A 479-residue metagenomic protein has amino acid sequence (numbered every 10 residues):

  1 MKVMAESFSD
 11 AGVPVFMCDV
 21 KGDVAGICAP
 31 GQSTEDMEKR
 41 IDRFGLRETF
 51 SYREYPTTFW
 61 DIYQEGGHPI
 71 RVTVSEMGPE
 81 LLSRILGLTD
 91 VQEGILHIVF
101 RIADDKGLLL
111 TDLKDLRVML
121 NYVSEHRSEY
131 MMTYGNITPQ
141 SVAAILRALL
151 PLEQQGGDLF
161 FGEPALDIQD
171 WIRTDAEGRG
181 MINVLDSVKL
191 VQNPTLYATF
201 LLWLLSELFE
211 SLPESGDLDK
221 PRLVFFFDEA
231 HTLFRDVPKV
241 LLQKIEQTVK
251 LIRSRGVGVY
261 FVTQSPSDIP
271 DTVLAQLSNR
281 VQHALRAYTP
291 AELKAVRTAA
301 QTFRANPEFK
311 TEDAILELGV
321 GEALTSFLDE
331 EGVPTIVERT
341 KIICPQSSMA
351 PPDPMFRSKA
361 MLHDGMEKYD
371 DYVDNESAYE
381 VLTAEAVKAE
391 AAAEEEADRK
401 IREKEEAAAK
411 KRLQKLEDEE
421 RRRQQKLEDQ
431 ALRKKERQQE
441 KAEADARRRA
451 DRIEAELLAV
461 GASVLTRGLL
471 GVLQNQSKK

Functional and structural regions predicted by a protein language model:
A5-V15, G22-Q247, I315-L318, T325 (+1 more regions): P-loop NTPase motor domains
F8-V13, S211-K220, L251-V257, Y288 (+2 more regions): Secondary-structure transition/capping motifs at alpha-helix termini and the adjoining loop/turn into the next element
C28-T49, Q247-V333: Conserved ATP-driven motor cores of ASCE-family P-loop NTPases powering translocation/secretion/packaging/pilus
Q64, K189-L190, A230-T232, P266-S267 (+3 more regions): Short, glycine-/Ser/Thr-/acidic-enriched flexible segments
V72-S75, A314-Q438, I453: Conserved P-loop NTPase motor module
R433-E456, Q476-K479: Extended, hydrophobic alpha-helical membrane-active domains that insert into or remodel lipid bilayers
R449-L473: Membrane-active amphipathic alpha-helices enriched in small hydrophobic residues
